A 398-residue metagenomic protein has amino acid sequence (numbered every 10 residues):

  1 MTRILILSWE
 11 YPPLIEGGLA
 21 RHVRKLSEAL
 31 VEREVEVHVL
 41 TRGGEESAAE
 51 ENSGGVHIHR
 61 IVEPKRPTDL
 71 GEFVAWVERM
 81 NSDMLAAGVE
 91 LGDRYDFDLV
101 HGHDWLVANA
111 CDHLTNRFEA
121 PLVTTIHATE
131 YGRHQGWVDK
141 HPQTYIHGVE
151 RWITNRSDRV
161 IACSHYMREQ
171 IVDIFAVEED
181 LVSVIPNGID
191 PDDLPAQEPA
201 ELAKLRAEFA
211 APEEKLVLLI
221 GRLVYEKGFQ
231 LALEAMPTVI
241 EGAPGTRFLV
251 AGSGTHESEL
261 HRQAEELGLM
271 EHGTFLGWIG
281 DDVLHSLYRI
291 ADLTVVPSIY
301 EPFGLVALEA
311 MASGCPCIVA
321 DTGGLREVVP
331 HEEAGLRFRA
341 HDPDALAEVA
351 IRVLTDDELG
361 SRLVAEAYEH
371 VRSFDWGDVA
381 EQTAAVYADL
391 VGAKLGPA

Functional and structural regions predicted by a protein language model:
M1-H57, L395-A398: N-terminal subdomain of nucleotide-sugar transferases
H141, P195-A210: A short helix/loop element that forms part of the nucleotide-sugar donor recognition site in Leloir-type
Y166, G188: Carbohydrate-associated surface elements
W278-I279, S286-A291: Short alpha-helical donor nucleotide-sugar binding micro-motif in glycosyltransferases
I299: Aromatic "clamp/platform" in nucleotide-sugar-dependent glycosyltransferases that forms part of the donor/acceptor
P316-A320: Short hydrophobic beta-strand element within catalytic cores of glycosyltransferases and related nucleotide-activated
H331-E332, L336-P343, R352-D357: Conserved acidic donor-binding segment of nucleotide-sugar-dependent glycosyltransferases
A345, R352, L359-S373, A384-A385: A short, well-ordered alpha-helix in the C-terminal region of glycosyltransferases
